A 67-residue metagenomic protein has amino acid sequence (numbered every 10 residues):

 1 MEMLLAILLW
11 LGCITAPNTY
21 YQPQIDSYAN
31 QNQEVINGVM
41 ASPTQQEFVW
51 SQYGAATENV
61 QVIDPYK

Functional and structural regions predicted by a protein language model:
M1-C13: Classic N-terminal secretory signal peptides
L11-S27: Signal peptide cleavage region of secreted peptide precursors
P23-K67: Non-cytosolic, low-complexity segments of secreted and membrane proteins
